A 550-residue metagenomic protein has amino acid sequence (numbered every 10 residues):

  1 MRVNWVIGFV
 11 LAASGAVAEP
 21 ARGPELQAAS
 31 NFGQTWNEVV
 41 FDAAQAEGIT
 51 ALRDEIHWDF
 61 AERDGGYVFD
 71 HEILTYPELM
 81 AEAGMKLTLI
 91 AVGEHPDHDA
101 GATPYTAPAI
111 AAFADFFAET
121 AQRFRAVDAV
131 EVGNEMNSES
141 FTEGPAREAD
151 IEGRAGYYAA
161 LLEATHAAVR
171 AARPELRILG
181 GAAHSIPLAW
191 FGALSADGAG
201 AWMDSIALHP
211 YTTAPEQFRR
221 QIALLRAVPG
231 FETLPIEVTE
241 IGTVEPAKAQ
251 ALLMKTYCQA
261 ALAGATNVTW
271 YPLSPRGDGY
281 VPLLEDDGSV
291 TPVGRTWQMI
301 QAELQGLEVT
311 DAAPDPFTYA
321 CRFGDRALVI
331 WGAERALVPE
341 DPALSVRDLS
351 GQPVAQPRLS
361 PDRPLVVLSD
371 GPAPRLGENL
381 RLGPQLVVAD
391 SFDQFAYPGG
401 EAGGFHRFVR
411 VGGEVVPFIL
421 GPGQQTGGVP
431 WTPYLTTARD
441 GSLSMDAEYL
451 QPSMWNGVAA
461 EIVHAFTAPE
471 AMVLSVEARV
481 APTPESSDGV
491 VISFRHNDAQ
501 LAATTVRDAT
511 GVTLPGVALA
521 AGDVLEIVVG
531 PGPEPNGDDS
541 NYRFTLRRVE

Functional and structural regions predicted by a protein language model:
N4-S14: Bacterial N-terminal signal peptides
E19-H57, A182: Boundary/entry segment of secreted carbohydrate-active catalytic domains
P24-S30, L52-D54, M85-A91, D128-V132 (+4 more regions): Hydrophobic faces of well-ordered beta-strands that scaffold small-molecule active sites in alpha/beta enzyme cores
E47-Y67, H71-S195: Substrate-binding cleft and catalytic face of glycoside hydrolase catalytic domains, especially the flexible beta-alpha
G153-T256, A263: Noncatalytic carbohydrate-binding groove/subsite architecture in carbohydrate-active enzymes
M254-L337, P353, S360-R381: Aromatic- and carboxylate-lined catalytic core of secreted/periplasmic carbohydrate-active enzymes
D341-Q352: Solvent-exposed beta-hairpin/edge-strand motifs
L382-E550: Gly-Asp-aromatic-enriched flexible segments
